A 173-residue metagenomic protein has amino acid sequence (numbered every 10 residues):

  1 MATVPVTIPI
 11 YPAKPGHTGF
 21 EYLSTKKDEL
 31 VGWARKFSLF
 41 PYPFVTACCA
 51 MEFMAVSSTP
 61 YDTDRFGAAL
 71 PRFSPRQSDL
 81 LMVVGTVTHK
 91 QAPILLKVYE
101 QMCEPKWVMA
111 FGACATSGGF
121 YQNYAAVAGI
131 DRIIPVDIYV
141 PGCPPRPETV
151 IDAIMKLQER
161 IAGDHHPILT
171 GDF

Functional and structural regions predicted by a protein language model:
M1-R76, M102-K106, Y124-A126, R132-Y139 (+1 more regions): Iron-sulfur (Fe-S) cluster-binding modules
S78-L80: Short, surface-exposed beta-edge/turn micro-motifs
V83-L96: Thiamine diphosphate
I94-M109: A short, gly/pro- and small-residue-rich
C114-G118, P147: Short gly/pro/ser/thr-enriched loop/turn and capping motifs at secondary-structure boundaries
Y121: Short glycine/threonine-rich loop/turn motifs
